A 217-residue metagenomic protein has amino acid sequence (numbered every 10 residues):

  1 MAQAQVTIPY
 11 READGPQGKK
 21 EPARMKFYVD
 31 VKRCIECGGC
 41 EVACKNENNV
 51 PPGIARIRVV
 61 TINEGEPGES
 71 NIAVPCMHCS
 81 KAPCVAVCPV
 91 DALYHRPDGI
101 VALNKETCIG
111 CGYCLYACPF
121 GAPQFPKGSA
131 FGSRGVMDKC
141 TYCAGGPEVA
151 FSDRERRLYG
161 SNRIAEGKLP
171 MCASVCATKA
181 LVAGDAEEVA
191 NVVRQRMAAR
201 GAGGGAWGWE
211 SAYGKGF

Functional and structural regions predicted by a protein language model:
M1-F217: Non-ligating segments of multi-cofactor redox enzymes
